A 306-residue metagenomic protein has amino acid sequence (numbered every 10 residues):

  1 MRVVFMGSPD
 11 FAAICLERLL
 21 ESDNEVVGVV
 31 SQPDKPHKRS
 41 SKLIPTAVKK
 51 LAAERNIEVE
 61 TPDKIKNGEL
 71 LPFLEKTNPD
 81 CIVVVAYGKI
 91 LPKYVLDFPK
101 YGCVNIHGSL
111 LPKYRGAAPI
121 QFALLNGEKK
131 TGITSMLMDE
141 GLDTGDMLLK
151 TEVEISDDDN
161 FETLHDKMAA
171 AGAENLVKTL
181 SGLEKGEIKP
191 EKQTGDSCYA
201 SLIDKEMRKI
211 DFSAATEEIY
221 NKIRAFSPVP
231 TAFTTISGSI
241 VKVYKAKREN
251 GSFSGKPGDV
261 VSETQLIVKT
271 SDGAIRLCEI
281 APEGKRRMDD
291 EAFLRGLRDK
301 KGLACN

Functional and structural regions predicted by a protein language model:
M1-R39: N-terminal Rossmann-like dinucleotide-binding module
G7, V29, A52, L176 (+3 more regions): Residue-level signal for inorganic ion chemistry
E21-E25, Q32, C81-A200, D204-E206: Donor/substrate-binding cores of folate-linked one-carbon enzymes
K35-R55: N-terminal beta-loop-helix "entrance" segment that forms/cooperates in small-molecule cofactor or anionic ligand
E60, N105, L148, K242 (+1 more regions): Conserved beta-strand segments that form the floor/walls of ligand-binding pockets within enzyme and binding domains
E60-L70: Glycine-rich, highly charged phosphate/nucleotide-binding loops
G68-N78: Short amphipathic alpha-helix with an adjacent loop that forms part of the alpha/beta core around
S213-N306: An anion-binding loop in the catalytic cleft
